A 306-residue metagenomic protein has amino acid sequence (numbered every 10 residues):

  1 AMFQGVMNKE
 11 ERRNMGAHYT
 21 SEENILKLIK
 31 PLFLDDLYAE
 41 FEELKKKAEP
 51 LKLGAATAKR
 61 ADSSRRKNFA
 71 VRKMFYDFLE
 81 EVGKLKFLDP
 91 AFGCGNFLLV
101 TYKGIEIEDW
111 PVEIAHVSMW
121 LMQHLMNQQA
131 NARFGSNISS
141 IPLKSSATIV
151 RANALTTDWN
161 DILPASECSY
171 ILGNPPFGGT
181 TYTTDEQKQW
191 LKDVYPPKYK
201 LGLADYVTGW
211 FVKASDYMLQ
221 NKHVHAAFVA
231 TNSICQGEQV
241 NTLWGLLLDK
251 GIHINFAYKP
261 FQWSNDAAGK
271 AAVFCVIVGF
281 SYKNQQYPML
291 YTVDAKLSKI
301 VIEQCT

Functional and structural regions predicted by a protein language model:
A1-K103, P111, N131, N153 (+2 more regions): Class I S-adenosyl-L-methionine
A17, L79, S139-I141, K270: Replace "in large, NTP-powered and nucleic-acid-processing enzymes" with "in large, NTP-powered factors and other
G83, I141-T148: A short helix-to-beta-strand connector/capping loop
L99, V112, W120, H124-N131 (+2 more regions): Signature of N6-adenine DNA methyltransferases within the class I
G104, S146, V150-R151: Conserved residues in the N-terminal Rossmann fold of short-chain dehydrogenase/reductase
E108: Conserved SAM/SAH-binding beta-strand->alpha-helix loop
A115: Conserved SAM-binding loop
N131-I138: Blade/loop signatures of beta-propeller domains
